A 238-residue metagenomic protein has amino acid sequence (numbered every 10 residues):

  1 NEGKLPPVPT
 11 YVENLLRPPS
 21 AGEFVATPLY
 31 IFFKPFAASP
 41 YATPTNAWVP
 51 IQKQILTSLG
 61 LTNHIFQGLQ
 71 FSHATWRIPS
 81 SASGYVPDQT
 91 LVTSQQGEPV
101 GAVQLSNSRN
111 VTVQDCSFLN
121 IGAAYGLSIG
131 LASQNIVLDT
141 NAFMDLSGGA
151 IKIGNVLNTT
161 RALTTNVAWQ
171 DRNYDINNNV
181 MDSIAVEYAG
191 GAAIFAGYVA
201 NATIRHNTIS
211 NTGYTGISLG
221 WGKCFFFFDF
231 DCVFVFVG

Functional and structural regions predicted by a protein language model:
N1-L119, T159-N166: Extracellular polysaccharide-degrading/modifying enzymes targeting complex plant/algal/animal polysaccharides
P6, V25, Q104, I129 (+5 more regions): Polar low-complexity intrinsically disordered regions enriched in Ser/Thr and small residues
Y11, Y30-F32, Y41, Y85 (+7 more regions): Sequence-level detector for tyrosine residue identity
P35-A37, G60, N107, L131 (+3 more regions): Non-catalytic surface loops within mature trypsin-like serine protease
K53-Q54, T75-S81, V100, G122-I129 (+5 more regions): Short glycine/acidic-rich loop motifs that flank beta-strands on beta-rich extracellular proteins
T62-H73, R109-G122, Q134-G148, R161-A185 (+3 more regions): Right-handed parallel beta-helix
